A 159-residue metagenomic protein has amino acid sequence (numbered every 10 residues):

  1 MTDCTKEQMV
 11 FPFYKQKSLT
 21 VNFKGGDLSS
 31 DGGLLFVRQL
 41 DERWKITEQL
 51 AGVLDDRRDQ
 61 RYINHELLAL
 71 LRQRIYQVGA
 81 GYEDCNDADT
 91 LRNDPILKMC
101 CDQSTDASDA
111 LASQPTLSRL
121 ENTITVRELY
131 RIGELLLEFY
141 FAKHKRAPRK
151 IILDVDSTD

Functional and structural regions predicted by a protein language model:
M1-D159: Dynamic "connector" segments at or just before major functional cores
